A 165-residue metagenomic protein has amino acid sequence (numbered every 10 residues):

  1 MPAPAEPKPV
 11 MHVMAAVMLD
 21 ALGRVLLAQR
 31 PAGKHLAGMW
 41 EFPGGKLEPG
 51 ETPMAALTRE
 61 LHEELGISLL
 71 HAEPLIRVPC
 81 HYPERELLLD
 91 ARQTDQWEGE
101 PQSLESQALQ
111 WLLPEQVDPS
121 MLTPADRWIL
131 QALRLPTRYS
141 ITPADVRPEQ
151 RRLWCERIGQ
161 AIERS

Functional and structural regions predicted by a protein language model:
P2-L26, K46, R77: Conserved N-terminal beta-strand and adjoining loop/helix that marks the start of the Nudix/MutT-like hydrolase domain
H12-M14, G23, L87-D90, Q107 (+1 more regions): Change "...and in nucleic-acid phosphodiester-cleaving endonucleases..." to "...and in nucleic-acid processing enzymes
M18-G23, A32, T142-P148: Short polar catalytic/cofactor-binding loops
D20, V78-E100: Active-site-adjacent beta-strand/loop module that shapes the phosphate/pyrophosphate-binding cleft
R24-I67, I76: Conserved Nudix-box catalytic region and its N-terminal flanking loop in Nudix hydrolases and closely related
A91-D95, P101-L133: NUDIX/MutT-family hydrolases
A132-S165: Conserved N-terminal beta1-alpha1 strand-loop-helix module at the mouth
